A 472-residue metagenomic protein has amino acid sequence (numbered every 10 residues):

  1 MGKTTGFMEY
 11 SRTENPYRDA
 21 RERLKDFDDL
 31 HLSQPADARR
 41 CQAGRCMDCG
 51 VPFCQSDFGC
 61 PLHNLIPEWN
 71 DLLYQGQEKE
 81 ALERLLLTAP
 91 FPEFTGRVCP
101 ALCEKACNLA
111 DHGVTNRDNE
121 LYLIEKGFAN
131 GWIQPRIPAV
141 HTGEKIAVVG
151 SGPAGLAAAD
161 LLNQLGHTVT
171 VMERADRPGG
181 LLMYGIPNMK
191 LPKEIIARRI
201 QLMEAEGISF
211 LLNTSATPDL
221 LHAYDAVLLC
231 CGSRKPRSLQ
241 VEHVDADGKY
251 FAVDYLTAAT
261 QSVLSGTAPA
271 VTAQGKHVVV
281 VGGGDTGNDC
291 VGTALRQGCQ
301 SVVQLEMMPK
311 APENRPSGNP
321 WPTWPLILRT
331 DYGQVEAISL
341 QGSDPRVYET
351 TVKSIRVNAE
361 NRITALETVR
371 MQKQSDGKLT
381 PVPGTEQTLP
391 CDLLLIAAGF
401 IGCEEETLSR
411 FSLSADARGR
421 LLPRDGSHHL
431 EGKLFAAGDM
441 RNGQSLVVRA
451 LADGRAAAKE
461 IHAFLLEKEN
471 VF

Functional and structural regions predicted by a protein language model:
Y10-L32, G44, H63-Q75, E83-L85 (+9 more regions): Beta1-alpha1 glycine-rich phosphate/pyrophosphate-binding loop at the start of Rossmann-like nucleotide-binding domains
T13, R23-Q34, Q42-R45, Y348 (+2 more regions): C-terminal catalytic lobe of FAD-dependent flavoproteins
D48-V51, Q55-F58, L62-P138, I200-E204 (+1 more regions): Glycine/serine-rich phosphate-binding loop and adjoining beta1-alpha1 elements at the start of nucleotide-handling
E80, V140, K145-A147, A197-V241 (+3 more regions): Feature captures the FAD/FMN-dependent oxidoreductase FAD-binding
V140-A154, A273-G284: Beta1/beta-strand and adjacent pyrophosphate-binding region of the FAD-binding site in flavoprotein oxidoreductases
D247-G275, Q374-Q444: FAD-site-proximal beta/loop scaffold in flavoenzymes
G287-G292, Q297, M440-L465: A conserved FAD-binding loop/helix module that cradles the flavin
N314-P316, H462-F472: Active-site-proximal substrate-binding core of FAD-dependent oxidoreductases
